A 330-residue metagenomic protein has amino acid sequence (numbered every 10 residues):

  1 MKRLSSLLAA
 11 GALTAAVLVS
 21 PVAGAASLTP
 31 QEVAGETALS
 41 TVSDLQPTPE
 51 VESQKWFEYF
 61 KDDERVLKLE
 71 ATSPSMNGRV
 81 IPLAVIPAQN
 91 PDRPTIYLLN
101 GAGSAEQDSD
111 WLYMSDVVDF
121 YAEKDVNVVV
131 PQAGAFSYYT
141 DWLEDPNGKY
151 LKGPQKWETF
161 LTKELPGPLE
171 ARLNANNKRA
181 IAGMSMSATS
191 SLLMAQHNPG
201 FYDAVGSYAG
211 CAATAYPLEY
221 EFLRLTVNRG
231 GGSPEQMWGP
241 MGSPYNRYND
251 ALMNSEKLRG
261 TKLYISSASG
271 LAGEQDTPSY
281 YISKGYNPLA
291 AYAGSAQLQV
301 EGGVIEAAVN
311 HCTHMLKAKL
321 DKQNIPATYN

Functional and structural regions predicted by a protein language model:
K2-N330: Non-catalytic cap/lid and distal C-terminal segments of serine-dependent acyl enzymes
